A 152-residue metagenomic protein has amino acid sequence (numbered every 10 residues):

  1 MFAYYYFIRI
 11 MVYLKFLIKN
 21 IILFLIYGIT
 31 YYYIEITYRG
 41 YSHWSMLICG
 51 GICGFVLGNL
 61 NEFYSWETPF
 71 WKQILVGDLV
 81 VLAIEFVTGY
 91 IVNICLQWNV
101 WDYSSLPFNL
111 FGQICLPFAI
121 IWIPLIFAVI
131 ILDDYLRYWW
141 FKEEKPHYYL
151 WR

Functional and structural regions predicted by a protein language model:
F2-R152: Aromatic-rich, lipid-facing transmembrane alpha helices and their immediate juxtamembrane interface loops in integral
